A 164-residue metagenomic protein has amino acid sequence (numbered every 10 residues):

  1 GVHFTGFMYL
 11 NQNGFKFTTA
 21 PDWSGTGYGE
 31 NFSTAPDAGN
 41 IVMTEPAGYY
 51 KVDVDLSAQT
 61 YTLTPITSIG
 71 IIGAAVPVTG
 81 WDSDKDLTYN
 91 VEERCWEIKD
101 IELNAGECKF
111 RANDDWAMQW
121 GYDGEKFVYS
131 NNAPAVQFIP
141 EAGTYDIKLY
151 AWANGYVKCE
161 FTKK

Functional and structural regions predicted by a protein language model:
G1-K164: Insoluble glucan recognition modules
